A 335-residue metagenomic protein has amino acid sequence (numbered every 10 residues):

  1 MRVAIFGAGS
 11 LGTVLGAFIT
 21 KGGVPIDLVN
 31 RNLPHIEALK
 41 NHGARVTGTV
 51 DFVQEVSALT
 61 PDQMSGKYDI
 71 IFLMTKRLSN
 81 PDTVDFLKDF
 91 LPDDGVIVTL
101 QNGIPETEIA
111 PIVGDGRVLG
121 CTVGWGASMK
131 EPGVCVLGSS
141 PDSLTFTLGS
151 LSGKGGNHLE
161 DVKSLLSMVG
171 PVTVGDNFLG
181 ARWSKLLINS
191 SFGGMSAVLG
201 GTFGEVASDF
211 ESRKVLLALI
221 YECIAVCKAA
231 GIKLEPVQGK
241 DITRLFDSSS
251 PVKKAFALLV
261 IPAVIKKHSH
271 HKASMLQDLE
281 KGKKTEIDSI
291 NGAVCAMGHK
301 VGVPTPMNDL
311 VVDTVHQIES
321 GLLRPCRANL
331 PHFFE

Functional and structural regions predicted by a protein language model:
M1-D51: NAD(P)+-binding Rossmann beta1-loop-alpha1 motif at the extreme N-terminus of oxidoreductases
V29, L73, T99-L100, N177 (+1 more regions): Active-site-adjacent beta-strand anchor residues
P34-A38, E106-E108, G156: Short, charged/polar "capping" segments at the starts of alpha-helices and the immediately preceding loops
D51-V136: Rossmann-like NAD(P)(H) cofactor-binding subdomain of soluble oxidoreductases
D89-F90, I112-R117, V134-K240: Internal alpha-helical scaffold of NAD(P)-dependent oxidoreductase catalytic cores
I104, T122-A127, S152, F178-R182 (+3 more regions): Glycine-rich beta-alpha junction loops
L217-E335: NAD(P)-dependent Rossmann-like dehydrogenase/reductase catalytic/cofactor-binding core
